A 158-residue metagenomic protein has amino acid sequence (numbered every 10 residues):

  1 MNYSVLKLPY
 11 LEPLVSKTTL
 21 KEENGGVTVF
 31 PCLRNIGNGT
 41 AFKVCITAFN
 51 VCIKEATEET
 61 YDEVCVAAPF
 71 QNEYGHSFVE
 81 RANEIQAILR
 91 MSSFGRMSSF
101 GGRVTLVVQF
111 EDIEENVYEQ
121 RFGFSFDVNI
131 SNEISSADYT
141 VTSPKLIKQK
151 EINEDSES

Functional and structural regions predicted by a protein language model:
M1-F42, T47: Membrane-proximal alpha-helical anchors
F42-C45, F49-S158: An amphipathic alpha-helical interaction surface
